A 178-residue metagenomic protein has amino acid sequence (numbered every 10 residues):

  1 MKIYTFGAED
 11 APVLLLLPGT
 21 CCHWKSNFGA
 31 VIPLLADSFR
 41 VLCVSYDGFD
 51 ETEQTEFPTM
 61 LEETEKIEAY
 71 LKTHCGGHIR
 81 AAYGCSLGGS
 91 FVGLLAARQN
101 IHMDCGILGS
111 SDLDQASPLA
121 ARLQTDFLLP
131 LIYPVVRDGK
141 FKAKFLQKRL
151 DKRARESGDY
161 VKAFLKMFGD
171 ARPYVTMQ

Functional and structural regions predicted by a protein language model:
Y4-E53: Conserved HGGG/HGGXW glycine-rich cap/lid loop of the alpha/beta-hydrolase fold
V13, R40, I79-A81, M103-C105: Structural signature of beta-strand start/N-cap positions in the alpha/beta core of ABC transporter nucleotide-binding
C21-S26, A30-I32, Q54-E56, L123 (+2 more regions): Ligand-binding pocket scaffold of soluble enzyme catalytic domains
L35, L95-Q99: Aromatic pocket-lining residues of Rossmann-like dinucleotide-binding sites
L42-Y83: Active-site loop/oxyanion-hole signature of alpha/beta-hydrolase fold enzymes
G84-V92: Gly/Ala-rich beta-loop-alpha elbow adjacent to hydrolase catalytic centers
A97, M103-V135: Flexible "cap/lid" loop of the alpha/beta hydrolase fold
S117-P118, V136-M177: Conserved alpha/beta-hydrolase catalytic His-Asp/Glu region
